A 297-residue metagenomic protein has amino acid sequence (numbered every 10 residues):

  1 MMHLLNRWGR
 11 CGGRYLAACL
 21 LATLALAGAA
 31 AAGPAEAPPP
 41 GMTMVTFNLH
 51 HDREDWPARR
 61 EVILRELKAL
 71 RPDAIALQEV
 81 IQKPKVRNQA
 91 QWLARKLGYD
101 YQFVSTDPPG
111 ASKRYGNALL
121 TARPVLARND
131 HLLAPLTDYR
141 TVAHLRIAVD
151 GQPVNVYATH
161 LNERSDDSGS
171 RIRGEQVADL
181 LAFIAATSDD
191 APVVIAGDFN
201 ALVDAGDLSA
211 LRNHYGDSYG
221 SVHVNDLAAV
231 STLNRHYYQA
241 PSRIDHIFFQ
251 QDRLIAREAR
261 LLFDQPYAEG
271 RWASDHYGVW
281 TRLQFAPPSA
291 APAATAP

Functional and structural regions predicted by a protein language model:
L4-G12, L16, L20, L26-K96 (+3 more regions): N-terminal, active-site-proximal structural segment of metallo-dependent hydrolase catalytic domains
A32-P34, A148, A185-V194, A201-P297: Metal-dependent phosphoester-hydrolase catalytic domains
E36-P39, A69, A94-R95, G110-K113 (+5 more regions): Extracellular/periplasmic catalytic domains that process cell-envelope and extracellular macromolecules
M42-L49, I63-V86, L120, L145 (+5 more regions): Active-site beta-strand/loop signature of hydrolases that rely on acidic residues for catalysis
D55-A58, L132, D167-I172: Short, solvent-exposed loop/turn segments at secondary-structure boundaries
W56, A74, Q78-L161, I255-F263: Structured beta-strand-rich core segments of catalytic domains in phosphoester-bond hydrolases
K68-P72, A94-G98, V125, A185-D189 (+1 more regions): Sec-exported extracytoplasmic/periplasmic mature domains
H160-L180, V203-R212: Active-site-proximal segments of metal-dependent phosphoesterases and phosphodiesterases across multiple
